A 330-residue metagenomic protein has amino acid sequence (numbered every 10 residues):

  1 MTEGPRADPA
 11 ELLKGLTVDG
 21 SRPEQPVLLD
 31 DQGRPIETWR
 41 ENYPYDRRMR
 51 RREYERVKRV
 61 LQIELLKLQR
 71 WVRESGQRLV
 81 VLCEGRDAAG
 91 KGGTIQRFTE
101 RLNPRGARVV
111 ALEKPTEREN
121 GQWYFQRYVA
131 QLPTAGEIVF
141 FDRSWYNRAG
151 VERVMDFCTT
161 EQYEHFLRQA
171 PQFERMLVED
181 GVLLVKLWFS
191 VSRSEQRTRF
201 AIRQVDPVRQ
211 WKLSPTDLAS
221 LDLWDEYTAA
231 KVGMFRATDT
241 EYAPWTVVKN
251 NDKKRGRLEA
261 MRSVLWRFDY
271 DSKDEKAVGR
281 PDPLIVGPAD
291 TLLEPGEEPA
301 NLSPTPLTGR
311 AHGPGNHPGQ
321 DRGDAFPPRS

Functional and structural regions predicted by a protein language model:
T2-V60: Charged, amphipathic alpha-helical linker segments immediately N-terminal to NTP-binding catalytic cores
I63-R73: Pre-Walker A adenine-sensing motif
V81-T99: Glycine-rich phosphate-binding P-loop
K91, R118-G121, N147-R153, R193-F200 (+2 more regions): Switch/connector loops and helix/strand junctions flanking conserved nucleotide-binding motifs in nucleotide-processing
E100-V109, S272: Post-Walker A helix-loop "phosphate-sensing" segment adjacent to the P-loop in P-loop NTPases
A107-L167, P171: Conserved nucleotide-sensing/catalytic segment adjacent to the nucleotide-binding pocket in NTP-handling enzymes
V151-L167, L177-A229, E275-P283, D321 (+1 more regions): A glycine- and Lys/Arg-enriched "phosphate-lid" helix/loop adjacent to the NTP-binding pocket of small-molecule kinases
A229-V232, R236-S330: NTP-dependent small-molecule kinase module
